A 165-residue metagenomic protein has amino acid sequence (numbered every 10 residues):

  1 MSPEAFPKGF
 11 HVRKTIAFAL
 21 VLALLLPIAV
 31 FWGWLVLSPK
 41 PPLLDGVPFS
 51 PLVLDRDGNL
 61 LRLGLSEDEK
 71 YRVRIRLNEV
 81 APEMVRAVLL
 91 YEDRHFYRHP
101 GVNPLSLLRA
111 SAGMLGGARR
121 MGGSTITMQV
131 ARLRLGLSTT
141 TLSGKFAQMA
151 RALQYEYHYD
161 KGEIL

Functional and structural regions predicted by a protein language model:
S2-L165: Juxtamembrane regions of bacterial inner-membrane/periplasmic proteins, predominantly the peptidoglycan biogenesis
